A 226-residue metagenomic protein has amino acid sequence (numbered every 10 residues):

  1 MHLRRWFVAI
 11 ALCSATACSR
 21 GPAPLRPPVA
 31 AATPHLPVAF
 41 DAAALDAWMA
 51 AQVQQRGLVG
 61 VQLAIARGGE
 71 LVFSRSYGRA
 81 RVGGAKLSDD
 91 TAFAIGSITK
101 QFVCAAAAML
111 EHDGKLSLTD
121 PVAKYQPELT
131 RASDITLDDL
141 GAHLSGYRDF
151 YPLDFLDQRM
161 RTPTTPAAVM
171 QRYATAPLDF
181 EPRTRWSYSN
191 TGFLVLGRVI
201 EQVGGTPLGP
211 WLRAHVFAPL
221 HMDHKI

Functional and structural regions predicted by a protein language model:
M1-F7: Bacterial N-terminal signal peptides that target proteins for export
S14-A17: C-terminal motif of bacterial Sec signal peptides marking the signal peptidase cleavage site
S19-G21: Bacterial signal peptide processing site
P24-D41: Short, compositionally biased leader-like segments
L36-F93, K115-D120, T175: Short, conserved catalytic-motif segment at the N-terminal edge
A42, D46, A50, Q62 (+7 more regions): Extracytoplasmic/secreted envelope proteins and their assembly/folding machinery, especially bacterial periplasmic
R79-S189, T206: Active-site-proximal loop and beta-strand segments within enzyme catalytic domains
